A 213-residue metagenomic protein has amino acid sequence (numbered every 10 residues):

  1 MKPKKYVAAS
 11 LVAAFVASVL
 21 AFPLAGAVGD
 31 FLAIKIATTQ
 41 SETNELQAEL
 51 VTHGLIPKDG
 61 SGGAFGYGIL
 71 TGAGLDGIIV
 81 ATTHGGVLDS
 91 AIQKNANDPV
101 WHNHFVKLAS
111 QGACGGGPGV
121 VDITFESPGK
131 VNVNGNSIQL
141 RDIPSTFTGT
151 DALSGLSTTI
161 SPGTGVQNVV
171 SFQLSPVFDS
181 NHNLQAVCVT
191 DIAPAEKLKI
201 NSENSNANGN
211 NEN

Functional and structural regions predicted by a protein language model:
M1-A27: Secretory targeting signatures
A25-L32, T43-L50, L140, S154 (+2 more regions): Mature, folded catalytic cores of secreted/periplasmic enzymes
V28-I36, S41-L46, S110-A113, L153 (+4 more regions): A broad structural signal for short, well-ordered beta-strand segments within beta-sheet-rich domains
D30-A109: Surface-exposed, glycine/proline- and aromatic-rich loop segments on solvent-exposed faces across compartments
G54-L55, G112, S145-F147: Solvent-exposed loop/turn segments at secondary-structure junctions within structured extracellular/periplasmic domains
L75, T148-N213: Acidic/polar low-complexity flexible segments
K94-G135: Extended, solvent-exposed segments with strong compositional bias
G119-T158: Acidic, glycine-rich flexible loop segments
